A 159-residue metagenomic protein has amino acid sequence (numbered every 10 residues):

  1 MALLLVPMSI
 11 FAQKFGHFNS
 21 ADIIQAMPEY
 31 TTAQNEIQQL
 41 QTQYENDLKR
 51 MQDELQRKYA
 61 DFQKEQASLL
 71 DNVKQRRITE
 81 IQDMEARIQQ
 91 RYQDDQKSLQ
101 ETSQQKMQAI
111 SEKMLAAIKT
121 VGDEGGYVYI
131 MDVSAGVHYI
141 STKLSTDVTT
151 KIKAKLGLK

Functional and structural regions predicted by a protein language model:
M1-A2: Sec-dependent signal peptide recognition, specifically the positively charged N-region followed immediately by
M8-A12: Sec/Tat signal peptide C-region and signal peptidase I cleavage site
Q13-K159: Amphipathic, charged alpha-helical segments and their helix-to-coil junctions in extracytoplasmic/peripheral assemblies
